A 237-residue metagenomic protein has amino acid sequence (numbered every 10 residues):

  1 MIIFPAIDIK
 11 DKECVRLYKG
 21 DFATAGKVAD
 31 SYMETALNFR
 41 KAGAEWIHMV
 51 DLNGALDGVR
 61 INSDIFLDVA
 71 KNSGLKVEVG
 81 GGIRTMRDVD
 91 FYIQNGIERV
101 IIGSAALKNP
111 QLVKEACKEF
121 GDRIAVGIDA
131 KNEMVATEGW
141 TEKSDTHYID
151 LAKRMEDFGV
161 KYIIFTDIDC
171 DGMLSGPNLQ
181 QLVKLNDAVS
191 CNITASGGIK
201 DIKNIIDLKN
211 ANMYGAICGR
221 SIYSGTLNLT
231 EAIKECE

Functional and structural regions predicted by a protein language model:
I2-A6, W46, G74-E78, E98-I101 (+5 more regions): Structural preference for beta-strand elements that scaffold enzyme active sites
D8, F39, I47, Y92 (+5 more regions): Conserved, mostly hydrophobic/aromatic
K12-V15, K19-A23, I97-D171: Conserved anion-binding
W46-D64, S104, I164-S175: Glycine-rich, proline-tolerant flexible connector loops at the mouths of alpha/beta enzymes
N53, I61-K118: Glycine/small-residue-rich loop that forms an oxyanion/phosphate-binding "nest" at active or ligand-binding sites
R60-L67, P110, T141-D150, S175-V183: Charged helix-capping and loop-helix junction motifs
S73, V77-G96, Q180-G215: Catalytic cores of alpha/beta
F91-L112, G197-D201, A211-E231: Glycine-rich phosphate-binding active-site loops on the catalytic face of alpha/beta enzymes
